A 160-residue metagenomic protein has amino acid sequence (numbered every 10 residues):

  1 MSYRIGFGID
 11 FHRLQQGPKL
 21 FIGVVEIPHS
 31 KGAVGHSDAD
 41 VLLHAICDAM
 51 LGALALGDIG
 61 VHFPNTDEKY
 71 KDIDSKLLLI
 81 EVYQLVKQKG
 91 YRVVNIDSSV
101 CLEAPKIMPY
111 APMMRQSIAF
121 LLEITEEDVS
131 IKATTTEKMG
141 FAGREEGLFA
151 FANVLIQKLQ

Functional and structural regions predicted by a protein language model:
M1-S2, Q160: SAM-dependent methyltransferases
S2-P112: RNase III-family endoribonuclease catalytic core
F21-I22, M114, R144-G147: Short, glycine/charged-enriched secondary-structure capping and boundary segments
D97-K106, Y110-A142: Short, conserved loop-to-beta-strand elements that form functional interface hotspots
A142-Q160: C-terminal edge-of-domain segments
